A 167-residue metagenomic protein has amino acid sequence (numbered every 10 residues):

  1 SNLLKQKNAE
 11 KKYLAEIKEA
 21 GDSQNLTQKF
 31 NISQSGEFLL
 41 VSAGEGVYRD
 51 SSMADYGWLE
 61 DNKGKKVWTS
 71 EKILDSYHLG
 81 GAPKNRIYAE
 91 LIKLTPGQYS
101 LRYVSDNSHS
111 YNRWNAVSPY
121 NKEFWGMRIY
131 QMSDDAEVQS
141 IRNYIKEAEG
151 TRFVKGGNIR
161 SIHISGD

Functional and structural regions predicted by a protein language model:
S1-D167: Acidic, Ser/Thr/Pro
